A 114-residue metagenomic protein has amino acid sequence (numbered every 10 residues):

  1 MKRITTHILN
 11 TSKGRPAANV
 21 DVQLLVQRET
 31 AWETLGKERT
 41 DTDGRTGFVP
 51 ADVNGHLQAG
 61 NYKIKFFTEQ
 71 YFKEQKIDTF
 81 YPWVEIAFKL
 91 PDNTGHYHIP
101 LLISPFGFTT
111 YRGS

Functional and structural regions predicted by a protein language model:
M1-A87, P91, H98-P100: Beta-strand-dominated extracellular/periplasmic modules and repeats in secreted or surface-exposed proteins
T94-S114: Compositionally biased low-complexity segments at domain edges in trafficked proteins and select soluble regulators
